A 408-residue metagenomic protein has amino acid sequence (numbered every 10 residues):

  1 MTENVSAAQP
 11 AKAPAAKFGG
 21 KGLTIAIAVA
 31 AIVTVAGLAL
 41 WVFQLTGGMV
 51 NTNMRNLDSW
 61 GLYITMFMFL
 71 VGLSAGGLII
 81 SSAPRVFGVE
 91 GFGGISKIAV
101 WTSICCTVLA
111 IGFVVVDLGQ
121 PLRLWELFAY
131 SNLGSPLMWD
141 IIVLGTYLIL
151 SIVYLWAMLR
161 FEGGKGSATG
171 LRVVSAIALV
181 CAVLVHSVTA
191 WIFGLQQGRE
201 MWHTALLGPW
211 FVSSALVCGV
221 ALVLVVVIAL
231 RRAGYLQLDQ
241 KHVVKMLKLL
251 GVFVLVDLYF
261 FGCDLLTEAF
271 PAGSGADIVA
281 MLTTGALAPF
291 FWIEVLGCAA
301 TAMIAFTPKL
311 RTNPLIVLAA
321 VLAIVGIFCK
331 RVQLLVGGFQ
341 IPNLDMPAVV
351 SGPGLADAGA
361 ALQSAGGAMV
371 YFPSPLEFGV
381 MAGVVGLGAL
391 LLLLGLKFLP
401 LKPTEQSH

Functional and structural regions predicted by a protein language model:
M1-G76, I80, A389-L393, Q406: N-terminal signal-anchor module of multipass membrane proteins
E3, P314-H408: TerminUS-proximal long segments
A13-T34, V89-G91, A129, L133 (+5 more regions): Long, contiguous internal "core" modules enriched in hydrophobic/ aromatic residues
A39, S81, Y154-L155, M303-I304 (+1 more regions): Alpha-helical transmembrane segments
L40-I64, V116-M138, G164-G166, A190-F211 (+3 more regions): Membrane-interface interhelical loops and short amphipathic "cap" helices that link adjacent transmembrane segments
D58-L122, W139, V143: Membrane helical hairpin/interfacial module
M68-G72, W139-I152, A215, A286-A299 (+1 more regions): Hydrophobic alpha-helical transmembrane segments
L109-A110, P136-D140, F328-G337: Juxtamembrane membrane-interface segments at transmembrane alpha-helix termini
